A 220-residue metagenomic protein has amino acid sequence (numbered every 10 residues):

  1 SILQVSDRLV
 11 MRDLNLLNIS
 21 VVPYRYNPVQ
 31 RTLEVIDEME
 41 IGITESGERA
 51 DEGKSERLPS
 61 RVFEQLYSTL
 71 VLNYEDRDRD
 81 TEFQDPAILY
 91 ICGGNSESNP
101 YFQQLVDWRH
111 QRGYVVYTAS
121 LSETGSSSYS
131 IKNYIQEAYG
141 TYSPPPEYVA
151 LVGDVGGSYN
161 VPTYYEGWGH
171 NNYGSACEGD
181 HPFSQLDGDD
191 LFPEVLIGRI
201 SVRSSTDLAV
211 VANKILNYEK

Functional and structural regions predicted by a protein language model:
S1-K220: Cysteine-dependent hydrolase recognition
